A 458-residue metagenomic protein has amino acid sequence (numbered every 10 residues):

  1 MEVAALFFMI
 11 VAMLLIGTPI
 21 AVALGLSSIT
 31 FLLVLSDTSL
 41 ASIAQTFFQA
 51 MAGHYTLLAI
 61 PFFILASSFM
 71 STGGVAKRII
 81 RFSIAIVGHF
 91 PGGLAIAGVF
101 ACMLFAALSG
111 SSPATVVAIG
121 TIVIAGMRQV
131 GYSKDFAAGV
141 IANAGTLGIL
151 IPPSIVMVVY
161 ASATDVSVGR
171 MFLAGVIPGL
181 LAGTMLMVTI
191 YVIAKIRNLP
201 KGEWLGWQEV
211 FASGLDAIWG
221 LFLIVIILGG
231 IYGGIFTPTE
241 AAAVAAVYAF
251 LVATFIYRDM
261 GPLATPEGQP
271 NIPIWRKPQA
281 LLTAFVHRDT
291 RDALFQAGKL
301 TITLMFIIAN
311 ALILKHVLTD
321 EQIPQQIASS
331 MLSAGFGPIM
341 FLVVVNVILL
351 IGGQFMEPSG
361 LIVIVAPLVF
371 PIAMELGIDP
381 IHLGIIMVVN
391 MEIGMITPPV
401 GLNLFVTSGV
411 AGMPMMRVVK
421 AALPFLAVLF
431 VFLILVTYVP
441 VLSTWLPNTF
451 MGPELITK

Functional and structural regions predicted by a protein language model:
M1-K458: Alpha-helical transmembrane segments of multi-pass membrane transport proteins
